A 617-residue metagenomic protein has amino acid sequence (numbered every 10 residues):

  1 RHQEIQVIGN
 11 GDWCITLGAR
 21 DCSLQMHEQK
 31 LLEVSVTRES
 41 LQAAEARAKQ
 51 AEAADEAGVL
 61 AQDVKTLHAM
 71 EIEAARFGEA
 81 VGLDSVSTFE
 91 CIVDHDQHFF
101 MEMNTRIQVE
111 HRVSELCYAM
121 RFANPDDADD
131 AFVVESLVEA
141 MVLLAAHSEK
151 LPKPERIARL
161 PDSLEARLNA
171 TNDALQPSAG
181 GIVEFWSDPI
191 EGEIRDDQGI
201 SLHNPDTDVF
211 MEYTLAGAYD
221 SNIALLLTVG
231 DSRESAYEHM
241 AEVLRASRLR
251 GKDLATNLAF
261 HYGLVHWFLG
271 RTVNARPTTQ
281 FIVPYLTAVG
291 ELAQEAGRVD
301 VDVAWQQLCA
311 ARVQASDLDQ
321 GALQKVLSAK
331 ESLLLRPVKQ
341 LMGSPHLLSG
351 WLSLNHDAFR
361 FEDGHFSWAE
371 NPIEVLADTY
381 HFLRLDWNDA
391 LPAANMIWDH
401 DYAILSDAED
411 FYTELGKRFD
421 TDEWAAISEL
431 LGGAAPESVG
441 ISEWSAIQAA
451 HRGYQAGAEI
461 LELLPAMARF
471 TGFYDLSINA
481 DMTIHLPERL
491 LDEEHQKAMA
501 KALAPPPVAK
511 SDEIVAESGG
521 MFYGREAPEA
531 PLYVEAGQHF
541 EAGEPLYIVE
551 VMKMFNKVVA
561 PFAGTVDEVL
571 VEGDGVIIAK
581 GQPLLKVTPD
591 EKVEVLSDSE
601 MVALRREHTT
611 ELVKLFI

Functional and structural regions predicted by a protein language model:
R1-D410, E414-L415: ATP-dependent carboxylate activation and anion-phosphoryl transfer catalytic cores that bind Mg-ATP to form
V7-I8, E90-H95, P154-A158, L215-A218 (+7 more regions): Replace "in large, NTP-powered and nucleic-acid-processing enzymes" with "in large, NTP-powered factors and other
R20-D21, N104-I107, K553, F562-G564 (+1 more regions): A short beta-strand motif that forms part of the nucleic acid-binding face of small beta-barrel RNA-binding folds
E102, A236, V515-G519, A563: Glycine- and acidic-rich phosphate- and metal-coordinating loops
D208-L215, E529, G543, G573-G575 (+1 more regions): Glycine-centered loop/turn motifs
Y237-A241, E544, M552, Q582: Short, surface-exposed helix/turn micro-motifs that flank interaction/cofactor sites
H261-Y262, H266-E550, M554, A560 (+4 more regions): Flexible, low-complexity "carrier/transfer arms" centered on conserved reactive residues that transiently bear covalent
G564, K580-Q582: 4′-phosphopantetheine-dependent carrier domains
